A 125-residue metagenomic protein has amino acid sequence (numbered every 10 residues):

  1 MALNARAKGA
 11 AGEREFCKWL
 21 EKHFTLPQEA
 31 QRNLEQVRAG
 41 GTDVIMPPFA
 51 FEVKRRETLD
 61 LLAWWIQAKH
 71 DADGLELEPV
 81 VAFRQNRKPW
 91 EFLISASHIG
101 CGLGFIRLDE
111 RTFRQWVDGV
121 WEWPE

Functional and structural regions predicted by a protein language model:
M1-E125: Catalytic phosphate/metal-binding cores of nucleic-acid and nucleotide-processing enzymes, i.e., regions that mediate
